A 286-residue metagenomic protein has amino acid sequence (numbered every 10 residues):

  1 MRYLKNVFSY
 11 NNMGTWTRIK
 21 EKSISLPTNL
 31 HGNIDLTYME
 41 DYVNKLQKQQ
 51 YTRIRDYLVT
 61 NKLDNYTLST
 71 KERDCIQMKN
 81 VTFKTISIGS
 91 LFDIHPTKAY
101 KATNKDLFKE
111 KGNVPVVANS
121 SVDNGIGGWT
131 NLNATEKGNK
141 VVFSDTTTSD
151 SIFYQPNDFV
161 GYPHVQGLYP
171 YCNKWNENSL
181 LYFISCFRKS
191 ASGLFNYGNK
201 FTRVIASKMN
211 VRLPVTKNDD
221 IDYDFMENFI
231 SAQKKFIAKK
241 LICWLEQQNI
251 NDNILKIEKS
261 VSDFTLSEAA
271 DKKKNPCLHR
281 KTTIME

Functional and structural regions predicted by a protein language model:
M1-I24, K84, G89-N210, T265 (+1 more regions): DNA target-recognition domains and sequence-specific DNA-contacting regions of bacterial/archaeal
N29-V122, T216-E286: Non-catalytic DNA-recognition/assembly elements of restriction-modification systems
L213: Conserved A-loop
